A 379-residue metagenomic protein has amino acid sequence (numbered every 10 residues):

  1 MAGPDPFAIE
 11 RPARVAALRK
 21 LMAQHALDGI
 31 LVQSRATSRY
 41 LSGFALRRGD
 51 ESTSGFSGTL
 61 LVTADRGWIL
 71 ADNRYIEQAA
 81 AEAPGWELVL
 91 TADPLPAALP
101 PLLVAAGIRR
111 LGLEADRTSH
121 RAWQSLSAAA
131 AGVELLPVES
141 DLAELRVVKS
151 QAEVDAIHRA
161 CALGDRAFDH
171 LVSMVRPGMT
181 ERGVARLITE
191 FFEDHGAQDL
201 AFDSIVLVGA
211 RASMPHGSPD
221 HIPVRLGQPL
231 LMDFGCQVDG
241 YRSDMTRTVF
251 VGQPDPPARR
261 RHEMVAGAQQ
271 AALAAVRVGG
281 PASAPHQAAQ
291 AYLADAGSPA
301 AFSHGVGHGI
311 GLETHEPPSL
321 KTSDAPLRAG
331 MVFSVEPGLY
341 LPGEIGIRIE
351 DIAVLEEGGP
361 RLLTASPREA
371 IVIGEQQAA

Functional and structural regions predicted by a protein language model:
M1-A379: Active-site neighborhoods and metal-handling regions in enzymes and metal-associated proteins
